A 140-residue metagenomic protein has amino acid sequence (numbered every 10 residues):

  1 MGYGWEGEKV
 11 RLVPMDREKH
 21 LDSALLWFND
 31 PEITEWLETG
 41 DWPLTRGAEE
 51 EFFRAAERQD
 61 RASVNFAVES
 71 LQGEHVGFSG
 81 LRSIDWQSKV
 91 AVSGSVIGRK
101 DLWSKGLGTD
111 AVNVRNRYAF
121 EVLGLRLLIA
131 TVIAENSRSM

Functional and structural regions predicted by a protein language model:
M1-L21, F28-D30, N65, E69-M140: Acyl-donor (CoA/ACP) binding surface of acyl/acetyltransferases
R17, L26, W42-R46, R61: Generic structural signal for well-ordered secondary structure
S23, A48-A55, D110, V114: Alpha-helical elements of Rossmann-like donor-binding domains used by nucleotide-donor carbohydrate transfer enzymes
D30-I33, R58: Short helix-loop boundary/capping segments at the starts of domains
E32-F53: Conserved GNAT-fold acetyl-CoA-binding loop/helix
G40-D41, F52-R54, S93-S95, D110: Short, charged/polar low-complexity linear motifs in solvent-exposed/disordered segments
R46-G47, E57-D60, K100, L128: Short, intrinsically disordered/low-complexity patches at protein termini and at juxtamembrane boundaries
R54-A67: A short helix-loop-beta-strand connector motif used in the catalytic cores of GNAT acetyltransferases and, in some
